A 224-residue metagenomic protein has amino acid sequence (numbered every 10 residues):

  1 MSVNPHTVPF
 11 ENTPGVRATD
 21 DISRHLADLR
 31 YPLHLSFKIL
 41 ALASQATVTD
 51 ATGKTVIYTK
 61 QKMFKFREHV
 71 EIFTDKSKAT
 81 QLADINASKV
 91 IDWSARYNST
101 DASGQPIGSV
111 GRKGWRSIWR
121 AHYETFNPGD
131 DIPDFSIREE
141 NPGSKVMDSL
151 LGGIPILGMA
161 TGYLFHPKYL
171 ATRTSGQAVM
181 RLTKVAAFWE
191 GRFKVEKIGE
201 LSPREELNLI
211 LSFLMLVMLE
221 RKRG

Functional and structural regions predicted by a protein language model:
S2-G224: Intrinsically disordered, low-complexity proline/glycine-rich segments
